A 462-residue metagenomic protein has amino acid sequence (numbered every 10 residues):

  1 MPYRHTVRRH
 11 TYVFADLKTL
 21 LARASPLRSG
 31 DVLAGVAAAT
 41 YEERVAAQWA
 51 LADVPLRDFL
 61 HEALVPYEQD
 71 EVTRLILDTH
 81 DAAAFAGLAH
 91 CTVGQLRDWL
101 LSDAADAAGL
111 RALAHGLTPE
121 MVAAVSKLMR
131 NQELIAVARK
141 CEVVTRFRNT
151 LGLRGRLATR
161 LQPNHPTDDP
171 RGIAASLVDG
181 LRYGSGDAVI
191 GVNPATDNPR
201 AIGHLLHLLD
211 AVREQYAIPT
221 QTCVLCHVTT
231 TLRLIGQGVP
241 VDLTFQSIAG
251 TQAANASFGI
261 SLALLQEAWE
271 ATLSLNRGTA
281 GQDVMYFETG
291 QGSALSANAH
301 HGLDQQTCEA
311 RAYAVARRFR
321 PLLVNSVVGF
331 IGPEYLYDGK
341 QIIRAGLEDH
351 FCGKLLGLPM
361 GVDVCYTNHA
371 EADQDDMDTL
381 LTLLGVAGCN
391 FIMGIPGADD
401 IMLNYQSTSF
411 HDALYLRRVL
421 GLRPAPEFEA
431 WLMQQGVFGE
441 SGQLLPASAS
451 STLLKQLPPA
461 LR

Functional and structural regions predicted by a protein language model:
P2-A174, R182, V189-R462: Anaerobic metallocofactor- and corrinoid-dependent redox/one-carbon enzyme cores, especially those from methanogenesis
